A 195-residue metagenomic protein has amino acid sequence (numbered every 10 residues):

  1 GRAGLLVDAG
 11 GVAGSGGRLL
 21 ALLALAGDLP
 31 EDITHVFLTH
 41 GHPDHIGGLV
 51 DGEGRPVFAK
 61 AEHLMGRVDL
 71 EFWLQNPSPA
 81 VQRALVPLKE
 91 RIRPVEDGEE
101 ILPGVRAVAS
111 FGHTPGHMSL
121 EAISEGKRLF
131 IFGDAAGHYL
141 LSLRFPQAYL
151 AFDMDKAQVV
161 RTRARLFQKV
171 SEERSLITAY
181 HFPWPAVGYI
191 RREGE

Functional and structural regions predicted by a protein language model:
G1-L22, S119-H138: Conserved beta-strand hairpin/beta-sheet module of binuclear metal-dependent hydrolase folds, prominently
A9-V12, G41, V68-D69, G112-T114 (+2 more regions): Active-site metal-binding loops of divalent metal-dependent hydrolases
S15-L64: Active-site metal-binding motif and surrounding structural segment of the metallo-beta-lactamase
L20-A21, V50-G54, P77-A80, F145-Q147 (+1 more regions): Short, glycine/charged-enriched secondary-structure capping and boundary segments
L22-D28, V57-A109, T114, Q158-R165 (+1 more regions): Metallo-beta-lactamase
V36-I46, S110-H117, T178-P185: Histidine-centered catalytic micro-motifs
L49, L74-P77, V105, L120 (+2 more regions): Short, well-ordered secondary-structure micro-motifs
E125-E195: Cap/insert and terminal regions of metallo-dependent hydrolase folds
